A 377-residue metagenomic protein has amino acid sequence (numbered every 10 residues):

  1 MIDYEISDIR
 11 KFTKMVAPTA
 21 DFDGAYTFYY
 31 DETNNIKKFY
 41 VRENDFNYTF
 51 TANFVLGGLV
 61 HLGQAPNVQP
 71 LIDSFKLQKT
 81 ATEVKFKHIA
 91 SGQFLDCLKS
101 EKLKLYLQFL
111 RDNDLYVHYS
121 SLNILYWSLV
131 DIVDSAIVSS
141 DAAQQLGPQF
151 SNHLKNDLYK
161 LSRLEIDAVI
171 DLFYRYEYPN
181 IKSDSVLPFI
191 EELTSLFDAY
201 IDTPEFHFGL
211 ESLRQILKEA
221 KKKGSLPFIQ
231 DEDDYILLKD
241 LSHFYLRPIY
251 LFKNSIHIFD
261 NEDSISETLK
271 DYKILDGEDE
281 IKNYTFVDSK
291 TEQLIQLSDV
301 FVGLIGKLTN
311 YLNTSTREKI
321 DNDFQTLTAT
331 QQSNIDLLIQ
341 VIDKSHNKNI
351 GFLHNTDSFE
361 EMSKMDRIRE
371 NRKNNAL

Functional and structural regions predicted by a protein language model:
M1-L377: Phosphate-ester processing/binding pockets and catalytic centers
